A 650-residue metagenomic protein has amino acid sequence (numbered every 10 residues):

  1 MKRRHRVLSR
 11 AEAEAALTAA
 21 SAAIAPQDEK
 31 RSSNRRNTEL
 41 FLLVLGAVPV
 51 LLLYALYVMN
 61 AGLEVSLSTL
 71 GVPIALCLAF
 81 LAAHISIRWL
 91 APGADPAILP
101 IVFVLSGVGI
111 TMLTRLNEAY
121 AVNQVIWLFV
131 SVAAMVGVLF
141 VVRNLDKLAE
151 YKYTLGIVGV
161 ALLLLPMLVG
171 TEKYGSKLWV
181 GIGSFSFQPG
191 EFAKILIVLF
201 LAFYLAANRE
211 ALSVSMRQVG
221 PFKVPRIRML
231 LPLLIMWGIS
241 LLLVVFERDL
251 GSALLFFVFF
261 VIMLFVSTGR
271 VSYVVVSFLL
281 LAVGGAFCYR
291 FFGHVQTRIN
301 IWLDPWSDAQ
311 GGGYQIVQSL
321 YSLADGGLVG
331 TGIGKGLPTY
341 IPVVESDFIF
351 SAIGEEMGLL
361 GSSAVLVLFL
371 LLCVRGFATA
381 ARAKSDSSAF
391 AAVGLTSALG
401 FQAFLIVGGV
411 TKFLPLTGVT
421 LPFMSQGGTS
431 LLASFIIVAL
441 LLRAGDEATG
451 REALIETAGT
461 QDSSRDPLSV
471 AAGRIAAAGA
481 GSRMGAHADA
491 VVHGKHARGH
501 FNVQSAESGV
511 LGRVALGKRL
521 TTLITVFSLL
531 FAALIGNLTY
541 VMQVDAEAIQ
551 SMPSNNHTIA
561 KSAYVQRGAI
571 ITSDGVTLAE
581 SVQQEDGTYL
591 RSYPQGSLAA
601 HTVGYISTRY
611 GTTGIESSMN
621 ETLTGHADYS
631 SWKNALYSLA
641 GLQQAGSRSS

Functional and structural regions predicted by a protein language model:
M1-S33: Short, Lys/Arg-rich, polar N-terminal cytosolic tail immediately upstream of the first transmembrane signal-anchor
I24-E247, V407-T420, Q426, S430-A433 (+2 more regions): Membrane-helix boundary/helix-loop-helix interface segments in multi-pass membrane proteins
A75-A79, F129-A134, E356-G376: Hydrophobic alpha-helical transmembrane segments
E150, D446-T449, A453-S650: Periplasmic/cell-envelope proteins involved in peptidoglycan metabolism and beta-lactam response
K173-W179, G183-S186, Y273-V365, A383-A391: Hydrophobic, glycine- and aromatic-enriched re-entrant/interface helices and adjoining loop segments
L230-R290: Hydrophobic alpha-helical segments of polytopic membrane proteins
V374-F390, P415, A448, E507-G512: Alpha-helical transmembrane segments
A380-G418, M424: Loop-to-helix entry and N-terminal half of a specific, functionally important transmembrane alpha helix in multi-pass
